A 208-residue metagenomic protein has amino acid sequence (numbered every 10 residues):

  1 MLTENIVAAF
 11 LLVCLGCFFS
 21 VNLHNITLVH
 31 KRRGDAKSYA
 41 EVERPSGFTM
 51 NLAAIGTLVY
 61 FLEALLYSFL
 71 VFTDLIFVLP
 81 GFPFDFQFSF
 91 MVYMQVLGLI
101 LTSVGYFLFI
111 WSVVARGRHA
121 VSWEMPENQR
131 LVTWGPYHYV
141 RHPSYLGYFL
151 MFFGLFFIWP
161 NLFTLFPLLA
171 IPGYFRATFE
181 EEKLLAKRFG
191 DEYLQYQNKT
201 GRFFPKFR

Functional and structural regions predicted by a protein language model:
M1-R130, F152-R208: Membrane-anchoring alpha-helices and their flanking helix-loop junctions
W123-Y148: Active-site-proximal inter-transmembrane loops
